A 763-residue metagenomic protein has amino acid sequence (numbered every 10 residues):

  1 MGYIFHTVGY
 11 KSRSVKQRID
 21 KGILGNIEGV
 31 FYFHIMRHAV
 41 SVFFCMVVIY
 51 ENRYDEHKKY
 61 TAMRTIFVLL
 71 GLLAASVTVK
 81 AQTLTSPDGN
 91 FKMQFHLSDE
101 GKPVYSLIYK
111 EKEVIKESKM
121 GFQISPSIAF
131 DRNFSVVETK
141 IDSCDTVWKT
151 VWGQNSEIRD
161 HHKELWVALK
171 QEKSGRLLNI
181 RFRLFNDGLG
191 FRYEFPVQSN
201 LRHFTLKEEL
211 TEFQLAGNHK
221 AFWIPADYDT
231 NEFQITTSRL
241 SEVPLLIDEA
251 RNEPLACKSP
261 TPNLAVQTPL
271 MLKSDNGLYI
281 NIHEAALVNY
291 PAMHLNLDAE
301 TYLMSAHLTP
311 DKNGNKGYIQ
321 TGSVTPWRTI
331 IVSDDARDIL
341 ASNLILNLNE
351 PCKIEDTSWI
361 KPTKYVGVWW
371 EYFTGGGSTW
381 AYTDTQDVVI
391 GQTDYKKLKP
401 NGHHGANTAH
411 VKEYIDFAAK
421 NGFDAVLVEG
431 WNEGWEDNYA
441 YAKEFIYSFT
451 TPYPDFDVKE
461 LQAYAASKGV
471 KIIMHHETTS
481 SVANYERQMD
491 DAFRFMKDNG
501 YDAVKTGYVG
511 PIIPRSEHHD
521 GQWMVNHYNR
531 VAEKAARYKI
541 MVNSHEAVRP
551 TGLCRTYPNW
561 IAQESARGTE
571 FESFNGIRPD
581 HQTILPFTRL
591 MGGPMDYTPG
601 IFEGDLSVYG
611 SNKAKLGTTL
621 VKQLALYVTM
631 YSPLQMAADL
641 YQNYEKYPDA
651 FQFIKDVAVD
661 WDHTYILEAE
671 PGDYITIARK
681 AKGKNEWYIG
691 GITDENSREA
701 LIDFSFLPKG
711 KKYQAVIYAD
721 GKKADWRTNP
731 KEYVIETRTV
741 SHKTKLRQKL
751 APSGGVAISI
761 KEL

Functional and structural regions predicted by a protein language model:
M1-V8, G22, E28-T83: Bacterial Sec-dependent N-terminal signal peptides
T83-E355: N-terminal accessory beta-strand-rich subdomains and adjacent acidic, glycine-rich linkers that precede catalytic cores
V167, D639-Y688, I692, K723-N729: Glycan-recognition and catalytic regions of carbohydrate-active enzymes
Q320-E413, N421, A425: An acidic-aromatic substrate-binding cleft motif
A418, V542, T629, I689: Conserved, mostly hydrophobic/aromatic
E429-G617: Aromatic- and carboxylate-enriched substrate-binding clefts and catalytic-loop regions of carbohydrate-active enzymes
P671-Q714, A757-S759: Carbohydrate-binding surface patches
T737-L763: C-terminal beta-strand-rich structural cap/linker in extracellular carbohydrate-active enzymes
